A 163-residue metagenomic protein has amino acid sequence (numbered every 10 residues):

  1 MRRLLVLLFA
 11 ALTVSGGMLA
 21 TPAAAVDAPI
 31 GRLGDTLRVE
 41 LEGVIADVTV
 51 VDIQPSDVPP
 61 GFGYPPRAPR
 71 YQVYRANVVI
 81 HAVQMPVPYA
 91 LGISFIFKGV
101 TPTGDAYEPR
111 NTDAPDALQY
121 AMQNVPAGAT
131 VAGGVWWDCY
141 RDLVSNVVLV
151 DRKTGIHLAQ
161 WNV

Functional and structural regions predicted by a protein language model:
R3-L7, A20-R75, H81-V163: Conserved functional micro-motifs across diverse proteins
L8-G17: Bacterial N-terminal signal peptides
